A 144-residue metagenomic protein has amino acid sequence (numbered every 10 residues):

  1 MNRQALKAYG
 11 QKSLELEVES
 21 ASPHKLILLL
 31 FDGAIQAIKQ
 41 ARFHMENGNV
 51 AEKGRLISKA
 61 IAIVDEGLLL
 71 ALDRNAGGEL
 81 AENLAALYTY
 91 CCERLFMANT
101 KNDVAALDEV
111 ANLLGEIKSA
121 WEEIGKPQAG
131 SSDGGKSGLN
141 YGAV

Functional and structural regions predicted by a protein language model:
M1-K39, M45-N47, A51-E52, I57-S58 (+3 more regions): N-terminal intrinsically disordered, cationic/polar leader segments that include organellar targeting peptides
